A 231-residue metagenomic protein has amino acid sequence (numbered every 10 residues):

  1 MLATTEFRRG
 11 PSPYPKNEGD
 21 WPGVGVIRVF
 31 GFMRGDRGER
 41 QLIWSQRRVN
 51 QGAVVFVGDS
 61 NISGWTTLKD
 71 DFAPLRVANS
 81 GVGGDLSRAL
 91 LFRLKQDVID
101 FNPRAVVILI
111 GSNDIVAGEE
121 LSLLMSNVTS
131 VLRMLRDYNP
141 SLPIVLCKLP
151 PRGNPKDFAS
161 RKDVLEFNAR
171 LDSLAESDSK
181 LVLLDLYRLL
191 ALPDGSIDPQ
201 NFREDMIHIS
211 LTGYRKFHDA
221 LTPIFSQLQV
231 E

Functional and structural regions predicted by a protein language model:
M1-V57, I62-F72, S226-E231: N-terminal secretory targeting modules
V57, S80, L184-L186: Hydrophobic residues at beta-strand termini and immediately following loops that shape nucleotide-binding pockets
S60, V82, S112-N113: Active-site metal-binding loops of divalent metal-dependent hydrolases
I62, G84, R188: Short, glycine/acidic-enriched loop or turn micro-motifs at the edges of active sites
G64-T66, S87-R88, I115-A117: Short active-site-adjacent helix-start/loop capping segments
D70-R76, F92-E231: Alpha-helical cap/lid subdomain in secreted, periplasmic, or secretory-pathway luminal O-acyl-processing enzymes
R76-S87: A short beta-strand-loop structural module common to alpha/beta enzyme folds
